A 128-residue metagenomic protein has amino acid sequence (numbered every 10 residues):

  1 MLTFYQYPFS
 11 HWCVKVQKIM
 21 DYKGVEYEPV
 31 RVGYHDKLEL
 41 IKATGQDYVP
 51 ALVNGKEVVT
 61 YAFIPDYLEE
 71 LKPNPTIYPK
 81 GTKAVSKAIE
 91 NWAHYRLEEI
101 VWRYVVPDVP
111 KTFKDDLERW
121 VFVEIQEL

Functional and structural regions predicted by a protein language model:
M1-E124: GST-like domain detector, emphasizing the conserved glutathione-binding G-site in the N-terminal thioredoxin-like
L128: Alpha-helix-centered segments that form part of catalytic cores
